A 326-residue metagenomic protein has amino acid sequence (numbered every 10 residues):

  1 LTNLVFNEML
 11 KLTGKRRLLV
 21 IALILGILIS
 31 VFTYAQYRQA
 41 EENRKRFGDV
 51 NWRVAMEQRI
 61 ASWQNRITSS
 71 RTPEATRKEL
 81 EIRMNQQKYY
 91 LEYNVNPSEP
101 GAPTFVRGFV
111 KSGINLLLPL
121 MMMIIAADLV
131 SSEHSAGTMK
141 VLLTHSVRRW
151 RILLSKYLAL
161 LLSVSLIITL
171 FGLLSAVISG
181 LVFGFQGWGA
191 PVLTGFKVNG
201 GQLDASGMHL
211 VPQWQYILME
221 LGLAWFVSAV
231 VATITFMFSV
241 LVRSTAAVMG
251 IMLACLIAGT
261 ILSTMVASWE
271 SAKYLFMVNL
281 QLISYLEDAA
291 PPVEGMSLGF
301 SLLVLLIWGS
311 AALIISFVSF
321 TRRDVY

Functional and structural regions predicted by a protein language model:
L1-L25, L154: Aromatic- and glycine-rich beta-strand/loop motifs that create alpha-glucan
T2, I21, F32-T33, S228-V231 (+1 more regions): Alpha-helical transmembrane segments of multi-pass membrane transporters/translocases
R17-L18, R148-W150, S244-M249: Membrane-helix interface segments
A22-L25, K156, M252-L253, L305: Residue-level recognition of transmembrane alpha-helices in multi-pass small-molecule transporters/permeases
L28, F32-A55, R59, Q86-S132 (+4 more regions): Secretory targeting signals
Y34-R38, T245-L275: Transmembrane helix segments
M122-A126, M139, L174, I234 (+3 more regions): Hydrophobic/aromatic residues in alpha-helical transmembrane segments
S135-L153: Interfacial "coupling" helices/loops that link adjacent transmembrane helices in transporter permeases
